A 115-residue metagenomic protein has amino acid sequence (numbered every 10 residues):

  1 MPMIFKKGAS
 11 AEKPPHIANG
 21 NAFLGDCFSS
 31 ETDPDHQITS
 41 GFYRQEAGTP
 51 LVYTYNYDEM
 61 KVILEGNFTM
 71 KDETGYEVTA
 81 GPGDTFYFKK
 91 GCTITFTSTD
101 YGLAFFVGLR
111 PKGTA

Functional and structural regions predicted by a protein language model:
M1-Q37: A short, N-terminal "cap"/entry segment at the start of jelly-roll beta-barrel domains of the cupin/DSBH fold
D26-S29, Q37-Y55, K89-K90: Conserved short histidine dyad/triad with adjacent acidic residue
Q45, T54-M70: Short, conserved beta-strand element in jelly-roll/cupin
P50-Y55, D72, V78-T79, T97-S98: Short histidine-centered beta-strand/loop micro-motifs that create catalytic or ligand/metal-coordination sites
V52, M70, A104-F106: Short hydrophobic/aromatic-rich beta-strand segments that constitute the beta-sheet cores of beta-sandwich/beta-barrel
T74-K90: Short acidic-glycine-tyrosine-enriched beta hairpin
K90-T114: Ligand-binding loop in jelly-roll beta-barrel domains
